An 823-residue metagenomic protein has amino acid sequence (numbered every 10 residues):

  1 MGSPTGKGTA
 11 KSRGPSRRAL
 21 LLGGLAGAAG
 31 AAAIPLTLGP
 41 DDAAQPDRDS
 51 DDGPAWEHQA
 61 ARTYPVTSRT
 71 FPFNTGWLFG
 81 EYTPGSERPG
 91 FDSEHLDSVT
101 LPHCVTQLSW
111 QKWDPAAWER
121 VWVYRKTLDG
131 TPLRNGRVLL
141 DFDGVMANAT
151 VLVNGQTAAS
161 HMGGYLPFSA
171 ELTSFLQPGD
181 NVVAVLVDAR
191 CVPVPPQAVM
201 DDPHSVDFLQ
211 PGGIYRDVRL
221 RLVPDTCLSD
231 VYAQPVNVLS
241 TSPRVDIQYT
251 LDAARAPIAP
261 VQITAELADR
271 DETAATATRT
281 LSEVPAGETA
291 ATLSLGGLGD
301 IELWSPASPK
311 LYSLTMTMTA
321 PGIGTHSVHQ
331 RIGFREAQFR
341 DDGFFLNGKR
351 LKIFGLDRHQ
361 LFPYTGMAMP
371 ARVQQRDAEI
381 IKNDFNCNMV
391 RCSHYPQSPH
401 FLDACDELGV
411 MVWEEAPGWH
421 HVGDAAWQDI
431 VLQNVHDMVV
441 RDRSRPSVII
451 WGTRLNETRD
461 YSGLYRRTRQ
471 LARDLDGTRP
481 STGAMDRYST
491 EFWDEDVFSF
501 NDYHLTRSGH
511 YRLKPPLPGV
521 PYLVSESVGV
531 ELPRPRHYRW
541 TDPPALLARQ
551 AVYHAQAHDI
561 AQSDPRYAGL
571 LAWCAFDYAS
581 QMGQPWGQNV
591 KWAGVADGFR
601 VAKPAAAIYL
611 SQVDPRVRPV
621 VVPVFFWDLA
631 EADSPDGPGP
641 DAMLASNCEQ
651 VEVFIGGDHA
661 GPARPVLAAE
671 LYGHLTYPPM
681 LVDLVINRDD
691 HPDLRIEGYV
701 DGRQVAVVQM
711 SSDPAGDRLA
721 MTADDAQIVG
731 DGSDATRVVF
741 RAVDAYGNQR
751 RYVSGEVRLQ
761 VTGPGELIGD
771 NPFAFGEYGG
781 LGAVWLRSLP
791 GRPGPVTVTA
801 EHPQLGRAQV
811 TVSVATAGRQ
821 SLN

Functional and structural regions predicted by a protein language model:
K7-G27: N-terminal secretory signal peptides and thylakoid transit peptides that target proteins across membranes
G23, D42-S109, L186, R190-V192 (+6 more regions): Accessory carbohydrate-binding/adhesion or oligomerization-edge regions at the termini of glycan-active proteins
Q59, T63-Y64, F71, L78-Y82 (+6 more regions): Accessory beta-strand-rich segments of carbohydrate-active enzymes
V105-D129, R134-D141, M146-V153, A159 (+6 more regions): Active-site-adjacent substrate/metal-binding segments within catalytic domains of carbohydrate-active enzymes
Q107, K112, L172-P243, I247 (+11 more regions): An acidic-aromatic loop/edge-strand motif
I247-T250, P640-S646, S733-R750, V798-A800: Beta-strand-rich structural segments
D252-Q338: Extended acidic/polar, glycine-enriched regions that form or flank non-catalytic beta-rich accessory modules
I323, E379-I381, M389-Y609, R618-D633 (+1 more regions): Substrate-binding/catalytic cleft of secreted carbohydrate-active enzymes, primarily glycoside hydrolases
